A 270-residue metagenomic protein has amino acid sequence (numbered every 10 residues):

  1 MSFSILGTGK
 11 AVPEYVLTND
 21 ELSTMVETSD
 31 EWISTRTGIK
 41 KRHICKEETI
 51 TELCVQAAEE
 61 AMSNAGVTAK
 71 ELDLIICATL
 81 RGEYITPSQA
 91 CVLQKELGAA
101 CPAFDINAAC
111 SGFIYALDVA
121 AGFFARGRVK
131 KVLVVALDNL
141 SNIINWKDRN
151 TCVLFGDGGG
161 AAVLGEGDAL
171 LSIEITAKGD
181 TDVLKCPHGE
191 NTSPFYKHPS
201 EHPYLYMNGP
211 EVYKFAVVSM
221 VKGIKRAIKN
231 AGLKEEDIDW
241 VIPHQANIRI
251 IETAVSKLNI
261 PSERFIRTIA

Functional and structural regions predicted by a protein language model:
M1-E47, D148-K214, V218, K222: Condensing-enzyme catalytic core mediating Claisen C-C bond formation in acyl metabolism
S2-S4, V129-K131, D237: Residues that mark the start of a beta-strand
I5-G7, E47-A108, A227, L233-A254: Conserved beta-ketoacyl condensing-enzyme motif
A11, A78-E83, C110-S111, A136-S141 (+2 more regions): Acidic, glycine-rich active-site loops and adjacent beta-strand->loop/helix elements that engage anionic groups
V16-L17, T86-S88, I144-K147: Short acidic, glycine/serine/threonine-rich loops at helix termini
S34-R36, K40-E52, T79-V132, S256-A270: Conserved catalytic cysteine-centered active-site region of acyl-thioester-dependent Claisen-condensing enzymes
A125-G158: Flexible, glycine-rich active-site loops centered on histidine and acidic residues that chelate a metal or position
S200-I269: A contiguous, well-structured pocket-lining segment that forms one wall/lid of small-molecule binding clefts in soluble
